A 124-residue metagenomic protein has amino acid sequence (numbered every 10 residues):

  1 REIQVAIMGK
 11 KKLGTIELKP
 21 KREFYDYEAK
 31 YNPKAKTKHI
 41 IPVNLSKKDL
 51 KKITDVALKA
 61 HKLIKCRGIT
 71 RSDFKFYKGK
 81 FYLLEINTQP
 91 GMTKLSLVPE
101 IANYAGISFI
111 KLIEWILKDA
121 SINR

Functional and structural regions predicted by a protein language model:
R1-D49, F76, K80-Y82: Phosphate-binding site of ATP-dependent enzymes
S46-R124: ATP-dependent carboxylate activation and anion-phosphoryl transfer catalytic cores that bind Mg-ATP to form
